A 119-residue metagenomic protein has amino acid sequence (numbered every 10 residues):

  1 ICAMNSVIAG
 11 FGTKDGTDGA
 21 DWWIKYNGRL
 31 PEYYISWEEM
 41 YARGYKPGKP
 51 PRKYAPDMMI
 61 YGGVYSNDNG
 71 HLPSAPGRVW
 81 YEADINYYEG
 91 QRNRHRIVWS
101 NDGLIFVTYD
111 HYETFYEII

Functional and structural regions predicted by a protein language model:
I1-R29: N-terminal low-complexity, Pro/Thr/Ser-rich intrinsically disordered segments that act as propeptides or flexible
N27-P31, G44-Y45: Active-site-proximal polar cores
E38-I119: Functional cores of ribonucleases/endoribonucleases
